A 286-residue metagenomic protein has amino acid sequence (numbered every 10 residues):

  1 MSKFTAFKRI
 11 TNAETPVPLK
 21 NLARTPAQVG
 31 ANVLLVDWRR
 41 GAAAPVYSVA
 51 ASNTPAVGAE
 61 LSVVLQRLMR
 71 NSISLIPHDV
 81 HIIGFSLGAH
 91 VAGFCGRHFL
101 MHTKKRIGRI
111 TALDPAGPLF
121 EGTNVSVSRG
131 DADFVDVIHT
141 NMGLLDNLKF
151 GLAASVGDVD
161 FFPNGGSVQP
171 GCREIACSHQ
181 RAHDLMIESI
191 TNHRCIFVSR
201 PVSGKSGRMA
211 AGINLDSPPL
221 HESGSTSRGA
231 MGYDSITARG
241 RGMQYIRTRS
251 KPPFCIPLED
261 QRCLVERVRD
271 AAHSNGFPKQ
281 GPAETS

Functional and structural regions predicted by a protein language model:
M1-A42: Short, surface-exposed "cap/lid" segments of acyl-processing enzymes
S2, V17, V156, R208-A210 (+1 more regions): N-terminal functional modules and adjacent low-complexity/disordered segments of proteins
T5-I10, G88, G212, H273: Intrinsically disordered, low-complexity peptide-like regions
T5-K8, L100, P278: Compositionally biased, low-structure terminal segments
N12-E14, L34, A116, D216 (+1 more regions): Intrinsic disorder/low-complexity detector
A23-P26, L65, M69-S72, P219 (+2 more regions): Generic low-complexity, intrinsically disordered sequence content enriched in small uncharged/hydrophobic residues
A31-V36, R40-G171, Q180-A182, P201-I236 (+1 more regions): Serine-dependent carboxylesterase/thioesterase catalytic core of lipase-like alpha/beta-hydrolase/SGNH enzymes
A176-S286: Alpha/beta-hydrolase-fold serine-hydrolase catalytic core, especially in secreted/extracellular enzymes
